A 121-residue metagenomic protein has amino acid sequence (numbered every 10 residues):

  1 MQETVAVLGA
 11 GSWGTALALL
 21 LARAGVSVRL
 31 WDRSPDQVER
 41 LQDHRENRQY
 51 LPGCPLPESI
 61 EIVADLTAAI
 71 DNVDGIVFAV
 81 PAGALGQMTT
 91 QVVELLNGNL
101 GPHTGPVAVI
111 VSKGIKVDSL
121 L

Functional and structural regions predicted by a protein language model:
M1-L51, E61-A64, Q91: NAD(P)+-binding Rossmann beta1-loop-alpha1 motif at the extreme N-terminus of oxidoreductases
R23-G25, P55-P57, H103: Short, well-ordered coil/turn elements that cap or connect secondary structure elements
S34, L66-A68, G114: Short, solvent-exposed coil/turn elements at secondary-structure transition points
P52-C54, A68, L100: Short secondary-structure boundary/capping segments
P52-G53, E58, V117: Generic structural "secondary-structure junction" signal
L56-V73: Short acidic low-complexity segments
I70-D71, G75-L121: Rossmann-like NAD(P)(H) cofactor-binding subdomain of soluble oxidoreductases
